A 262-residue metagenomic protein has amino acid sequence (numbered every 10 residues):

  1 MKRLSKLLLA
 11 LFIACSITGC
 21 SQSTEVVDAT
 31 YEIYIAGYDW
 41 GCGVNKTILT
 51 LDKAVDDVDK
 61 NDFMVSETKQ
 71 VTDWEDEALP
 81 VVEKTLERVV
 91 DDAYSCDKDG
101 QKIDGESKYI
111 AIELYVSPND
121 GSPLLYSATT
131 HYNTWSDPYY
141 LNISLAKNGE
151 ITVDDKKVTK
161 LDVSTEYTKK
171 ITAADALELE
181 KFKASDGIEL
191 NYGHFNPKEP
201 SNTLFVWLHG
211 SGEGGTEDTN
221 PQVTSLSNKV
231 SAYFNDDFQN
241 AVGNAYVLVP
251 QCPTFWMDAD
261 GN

Functional and structural regions predicted by a protein language model:
R3-S21: Sec-dependent N-terminal signal peptides of Gram-positive bacterial secreted proteins and lipoproteins
C20-K46, D62, E67-N202: A domain-start/cap signature at the N-terminus of enzymes
D52, C96-G100, V230-F238: Intrinsically disordered, low-complexity boundary segments flanking structured domains
K53, V116, Q251-T254: A mature extracytoplasmic/lumenal domain signature
K53-K60: A short beta-turn/strand-edge loop motif at beta-sheet boundaries
Y192, L208-G210: Conserved beta-strand->loop/alpha-helix structural units within folded catalytic cores of enzymes with alpha/beta
L204, S211-N262: Active-site machinery of serine-nucleophile hydrolases
